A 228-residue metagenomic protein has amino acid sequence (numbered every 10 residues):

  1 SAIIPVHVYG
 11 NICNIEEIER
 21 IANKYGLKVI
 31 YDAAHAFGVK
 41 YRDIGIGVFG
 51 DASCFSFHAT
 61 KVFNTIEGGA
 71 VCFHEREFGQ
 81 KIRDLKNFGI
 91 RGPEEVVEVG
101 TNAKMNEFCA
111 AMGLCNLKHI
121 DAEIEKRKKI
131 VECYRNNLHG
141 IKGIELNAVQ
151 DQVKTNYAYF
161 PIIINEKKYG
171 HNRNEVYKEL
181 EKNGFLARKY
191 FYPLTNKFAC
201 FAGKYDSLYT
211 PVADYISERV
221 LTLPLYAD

Functional and structural regions predicted by a protein language model:
S1-T65, C72, E77, T222: Active-site phosphate-binding strand-loop segment of PLP-dependent enzymes
A2-V6, N11-E17, K24, K40 (+1 more regions): PLP-dependent aminotransferase class I/II
A34-H35, H58, E67, R83-N87 (+1 more regions): Histidine-centered beta-alpha loop that forms part of the nucleotide-sugar donor binding/catalytic region in diverse
H58, I66-G68, F108, G113: A conserved catalytic-core signature of glycosyltransferases
G69-V71, F160: Well-ordered beta-strand positions enriched in small/hydrophobic/aromatic, beta-favoring residues
